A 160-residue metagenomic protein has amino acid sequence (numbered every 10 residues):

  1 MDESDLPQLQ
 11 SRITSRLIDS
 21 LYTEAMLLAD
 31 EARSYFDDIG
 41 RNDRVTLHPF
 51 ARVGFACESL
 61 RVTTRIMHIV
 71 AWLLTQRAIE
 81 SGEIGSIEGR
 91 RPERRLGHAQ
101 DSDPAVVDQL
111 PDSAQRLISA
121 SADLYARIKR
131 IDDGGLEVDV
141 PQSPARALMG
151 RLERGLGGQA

Functional and structural regions predicted by a protein language model:
M1-A160: Surface-exposed peri-terminal alpha-helical interaction modules
